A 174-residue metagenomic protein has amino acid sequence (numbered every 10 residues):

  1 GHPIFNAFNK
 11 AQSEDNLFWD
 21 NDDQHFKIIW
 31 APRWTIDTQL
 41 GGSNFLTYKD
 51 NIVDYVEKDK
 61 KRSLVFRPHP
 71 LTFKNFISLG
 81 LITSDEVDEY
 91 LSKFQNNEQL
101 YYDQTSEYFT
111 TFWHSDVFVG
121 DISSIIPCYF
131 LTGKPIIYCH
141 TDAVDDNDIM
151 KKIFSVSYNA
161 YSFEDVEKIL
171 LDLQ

Functional and structural regions predicted by a protein language model:
G1-N44: A nucleotide-sugar donor-handling region in carbohydrate enzymes
H2-F5, R33-D37, H69-F73, Y108 (+3 more regions): Short, solvent-exposed loop/turn segments at secondary-structure junctions
K27, S63, D116-V117: Structural motif
G41-R62: Short hydrophobic signal-anchor/transmembrane segments that target glycosyltransferases and glycosylation machinery
V56-Q104: Catalytic donor nucleotide-activated moiety binding site of glycosyltransferases and closely related
D103-S115: Short acidic alpha-helix that forms the nucleotide-activated donor recognition element in Leloir-type transferases
W113-S124: Acidic donor-binding loop of glycosyltransferase active sites
S124-Q174: Catalytic binding pocket for nucleotide-activated donors in carbohydrate/polymer assembly enzymes
